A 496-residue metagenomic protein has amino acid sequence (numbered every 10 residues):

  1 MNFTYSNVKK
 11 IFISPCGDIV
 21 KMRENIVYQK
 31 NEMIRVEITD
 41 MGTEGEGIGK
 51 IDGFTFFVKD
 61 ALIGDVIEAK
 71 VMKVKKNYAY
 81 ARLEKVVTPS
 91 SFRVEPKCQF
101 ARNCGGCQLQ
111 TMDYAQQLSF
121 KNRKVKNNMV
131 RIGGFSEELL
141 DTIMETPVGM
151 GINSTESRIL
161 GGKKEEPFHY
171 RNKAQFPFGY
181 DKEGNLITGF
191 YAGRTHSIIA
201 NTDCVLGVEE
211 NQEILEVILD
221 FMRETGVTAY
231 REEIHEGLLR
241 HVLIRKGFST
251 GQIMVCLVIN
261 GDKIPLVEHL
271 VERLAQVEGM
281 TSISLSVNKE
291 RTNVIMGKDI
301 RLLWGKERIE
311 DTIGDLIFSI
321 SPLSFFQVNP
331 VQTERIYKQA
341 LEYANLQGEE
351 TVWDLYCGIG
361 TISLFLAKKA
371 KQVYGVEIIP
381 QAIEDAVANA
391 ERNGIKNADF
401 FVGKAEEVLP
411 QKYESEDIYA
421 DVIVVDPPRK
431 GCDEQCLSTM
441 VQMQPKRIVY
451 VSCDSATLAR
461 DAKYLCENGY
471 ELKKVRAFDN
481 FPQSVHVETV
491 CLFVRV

Functional and structural regions predicted by a protein language model:
T4-S14, I19-R35, T43, L266-V496: Rossmann-like S-adenosyl-L-methionine
Y5, I11, I19-F100, D399 (+1 more regions): Terminal RNA-binding accessory module
G47-D52, G189-A192, C256-V258, A386: Short, acidic/hydrophobic/Gly-rich beta-strand patch recurrent on exposed beta strands that often constitutes part
G49, G64, C107, V242 (+2 more regions): Residue-level signal for inorganic ion chemistry
K70-V74, P177-D181, R245-S249, V494-V496: Short beta-strand micro-motifs enriched in acidic
E84-P96, R102-A229: Extended interfacial segments that mediate partner engagement and assembly in macromolecular machines
S197-R240, G261-V287: Internal alpha/beta scaffold segment
I244, G251-N260, I317-S321, V422: Short, aliphatic-rich beta-strand segments
